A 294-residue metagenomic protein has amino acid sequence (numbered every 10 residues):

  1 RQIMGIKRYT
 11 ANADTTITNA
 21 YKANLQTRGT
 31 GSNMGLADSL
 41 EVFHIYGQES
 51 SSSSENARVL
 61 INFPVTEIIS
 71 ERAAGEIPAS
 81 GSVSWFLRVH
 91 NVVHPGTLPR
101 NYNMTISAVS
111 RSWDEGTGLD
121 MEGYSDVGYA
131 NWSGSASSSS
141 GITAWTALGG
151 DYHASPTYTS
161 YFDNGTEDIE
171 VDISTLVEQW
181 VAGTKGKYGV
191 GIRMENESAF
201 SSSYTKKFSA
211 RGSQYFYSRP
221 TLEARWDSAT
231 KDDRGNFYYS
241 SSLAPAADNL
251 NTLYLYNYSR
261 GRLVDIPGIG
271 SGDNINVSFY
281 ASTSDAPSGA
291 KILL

Functional and structural regions predicted by a protein language model:
I3-L294: Secreted, disulfide-rich extracellular signaling modules
